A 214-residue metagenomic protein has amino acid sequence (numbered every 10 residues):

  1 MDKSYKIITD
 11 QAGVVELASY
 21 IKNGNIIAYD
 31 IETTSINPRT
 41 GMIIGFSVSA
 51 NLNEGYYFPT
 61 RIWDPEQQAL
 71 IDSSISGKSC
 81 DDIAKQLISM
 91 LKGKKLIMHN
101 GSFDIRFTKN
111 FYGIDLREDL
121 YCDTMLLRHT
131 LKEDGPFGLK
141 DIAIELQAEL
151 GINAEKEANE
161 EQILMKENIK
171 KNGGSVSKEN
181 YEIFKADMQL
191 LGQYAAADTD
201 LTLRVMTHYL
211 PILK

Functional and structural regions predicted by a protein language model:
M1-I26: N- or domain-start disorder-to-order transition segments that initiate the globular core
M1-T9, N37, G41-I44, V48-L213: Active-site-proximal helix-loop-helix substrate-binding element of RNase H-like nuclease domains
I26-R39: Short acidic, Gly/Ser-rich segments with clustered Asp/Glu that frequently serve as metal-coordination loops in enzyme
